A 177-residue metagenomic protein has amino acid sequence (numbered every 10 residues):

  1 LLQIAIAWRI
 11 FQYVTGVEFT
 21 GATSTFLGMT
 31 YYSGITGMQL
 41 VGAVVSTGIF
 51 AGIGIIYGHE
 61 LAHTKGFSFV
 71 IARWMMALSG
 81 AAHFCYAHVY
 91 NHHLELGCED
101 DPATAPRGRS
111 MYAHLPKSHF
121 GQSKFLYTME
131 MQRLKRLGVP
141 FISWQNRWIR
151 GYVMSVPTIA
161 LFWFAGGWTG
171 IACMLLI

Functional and structural regions predicted by a protein language model:
L1-F11, T25-F50, I142-I177: Alpha-helical bilayer-embedded segments of polytopic membrane proteins, i.e., transmembrane/intramembrane helices
F11, I55-H63, V89-H93, F162: Membrane-water interface at transmembrane helix exits
F11-F19, E60-T64, C98, G167: Transmembrane helix-loop junctions in multipass membrane proteins, especially transporters and channels
T23-Y31, T128-K135: Short membrane-interface loop/juxtamembrane segments of multi-pass integral membrane proteins
M29-G42, F50-G80: Membrane-interface helix-loop-helix junctions at boundaries between adjacent transmembrane segments
V45-H63, A82-C85, S118-S123, L176-I177: Transmembrane alpha-helical segments that form the membrane-embedded catalytic/substrate-channel core of multi-pass
Y57-G58, A81-N91, S143-W144, M154-I159: Amphipathic repeat-derived elements
K65-L137: Membrane-proximal soluble regions of multi-pass membrane proteins
